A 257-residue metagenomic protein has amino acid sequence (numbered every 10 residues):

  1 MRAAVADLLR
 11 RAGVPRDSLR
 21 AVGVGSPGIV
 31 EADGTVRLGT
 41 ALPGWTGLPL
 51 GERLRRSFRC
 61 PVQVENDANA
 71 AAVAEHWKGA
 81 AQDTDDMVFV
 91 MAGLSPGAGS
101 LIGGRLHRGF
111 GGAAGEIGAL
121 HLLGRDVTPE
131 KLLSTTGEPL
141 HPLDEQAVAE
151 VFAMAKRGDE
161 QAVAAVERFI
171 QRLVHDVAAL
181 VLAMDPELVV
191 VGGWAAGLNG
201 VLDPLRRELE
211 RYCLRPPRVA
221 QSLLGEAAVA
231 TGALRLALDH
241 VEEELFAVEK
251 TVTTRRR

Functional and structural regions predicted by a protein language model:
R2-R20, D33, F58-R59, K78 (+1 more regions): ATP-binding/phosphotransfer module of carbohydrate and carboxylate kinases, centering on a glycine-rich
S18-V127, L238, E243-R256: Phosphate-binding/catalytic loop of phosphoryl-transfer enzymes
